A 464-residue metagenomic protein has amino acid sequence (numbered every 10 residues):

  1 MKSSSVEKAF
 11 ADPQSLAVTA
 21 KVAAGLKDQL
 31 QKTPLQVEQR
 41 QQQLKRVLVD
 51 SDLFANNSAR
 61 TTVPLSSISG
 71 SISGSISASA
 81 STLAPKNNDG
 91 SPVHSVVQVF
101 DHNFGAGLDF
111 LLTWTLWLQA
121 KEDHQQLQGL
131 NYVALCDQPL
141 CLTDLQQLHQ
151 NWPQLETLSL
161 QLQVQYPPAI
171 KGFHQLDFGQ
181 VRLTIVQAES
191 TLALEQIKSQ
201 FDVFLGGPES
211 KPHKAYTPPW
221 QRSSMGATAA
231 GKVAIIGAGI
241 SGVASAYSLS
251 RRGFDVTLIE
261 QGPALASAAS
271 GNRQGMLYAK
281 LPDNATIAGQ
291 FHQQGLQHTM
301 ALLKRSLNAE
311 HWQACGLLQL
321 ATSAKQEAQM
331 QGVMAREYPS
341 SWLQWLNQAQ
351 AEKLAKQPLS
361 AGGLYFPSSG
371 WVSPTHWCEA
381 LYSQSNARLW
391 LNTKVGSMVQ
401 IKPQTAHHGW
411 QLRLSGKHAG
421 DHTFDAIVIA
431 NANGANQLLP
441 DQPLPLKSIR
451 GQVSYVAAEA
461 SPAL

Functional and structural regions predicted by a protein language model:
M1-P64, A80, P85, G90-Q98 (+2 more regions): Rossmann-like AdoMet
Q98, A106-S199, V203: Class I S-adenosyl-L-methionine-dependent methyltransferase module
E156, D283, A309-Q319, Q348-Q384: Helix-loop-beta segment of a Rossmann-like dinucleotide-binding subdomain
G231-L258: N-terminal Rossmann-like FAD-binding beta1-loop-alpha1 element of flavoenzymes
R251-G271: Glycine-rich FAD pyrophosphate-binding loop
A266, G416, G420-A463: Central helical "cap/lid" subdomain
Q274-L354: Dinucleotide-binding Rossmann-like beta1-alpha1 core, especially the glycine-rich loop that anchors the ADP
L364-G416, H422, A426, A430-N431 (+1 more regions): Helical element adjacent to the flavin cofactor pocket in flavoenzyme catalytic cores
